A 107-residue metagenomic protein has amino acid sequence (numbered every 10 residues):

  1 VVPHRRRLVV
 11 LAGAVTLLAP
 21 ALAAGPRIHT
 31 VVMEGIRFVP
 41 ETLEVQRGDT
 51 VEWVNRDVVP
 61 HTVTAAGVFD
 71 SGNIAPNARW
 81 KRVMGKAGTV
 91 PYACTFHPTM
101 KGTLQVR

Functional and structural regions predicted by a protein language model:
V2-H4, L11-R107: Extracytoplasmic copper-binding redox domains, predominantly the cupredoxin/blue-copper superfamily
